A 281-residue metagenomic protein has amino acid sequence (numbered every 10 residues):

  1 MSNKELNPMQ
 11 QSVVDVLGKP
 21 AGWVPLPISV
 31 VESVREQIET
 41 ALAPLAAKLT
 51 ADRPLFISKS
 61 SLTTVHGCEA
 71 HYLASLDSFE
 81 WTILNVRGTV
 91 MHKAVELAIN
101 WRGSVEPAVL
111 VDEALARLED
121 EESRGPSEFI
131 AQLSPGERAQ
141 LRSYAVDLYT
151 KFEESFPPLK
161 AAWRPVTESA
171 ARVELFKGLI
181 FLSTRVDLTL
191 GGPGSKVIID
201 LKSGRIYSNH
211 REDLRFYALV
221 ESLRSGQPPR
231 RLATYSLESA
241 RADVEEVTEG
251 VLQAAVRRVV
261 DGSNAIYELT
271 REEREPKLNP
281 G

Functional and structural regions predicted by a protein language model:
M1-T40, E268-G281: Accessory terminal regions of nucleic-acid processing enzymes
L6, P54-E119, R142, V146: Nuclease catalytic cores
N7, G22, A46-A47, L223-G281: Metal-dependent nuclease catalytic regions and adjoining charged, substrate-binding loops involved in nucleic-acid end
D52-P54, V65-E80, P193-I199, G262-E273: Short amphipathic alpha-helical segments and their helix-coil junctions
V90, E212-V220: Short amphipathic alpha-helical face segments that pack within enzyme cores and frequently flank/anchor catalytic
A94-S169: A non-catalytic, helix-rich entry segment at domain boundaries
L97-W101, L219-R224: Active-site catalytic microenvironments for nucleophilic, acid-base chemistry
A171-R215: Non-catalytic protein-protein interaction segments used by genome-maintenance enzymes to assemble and couple activities
